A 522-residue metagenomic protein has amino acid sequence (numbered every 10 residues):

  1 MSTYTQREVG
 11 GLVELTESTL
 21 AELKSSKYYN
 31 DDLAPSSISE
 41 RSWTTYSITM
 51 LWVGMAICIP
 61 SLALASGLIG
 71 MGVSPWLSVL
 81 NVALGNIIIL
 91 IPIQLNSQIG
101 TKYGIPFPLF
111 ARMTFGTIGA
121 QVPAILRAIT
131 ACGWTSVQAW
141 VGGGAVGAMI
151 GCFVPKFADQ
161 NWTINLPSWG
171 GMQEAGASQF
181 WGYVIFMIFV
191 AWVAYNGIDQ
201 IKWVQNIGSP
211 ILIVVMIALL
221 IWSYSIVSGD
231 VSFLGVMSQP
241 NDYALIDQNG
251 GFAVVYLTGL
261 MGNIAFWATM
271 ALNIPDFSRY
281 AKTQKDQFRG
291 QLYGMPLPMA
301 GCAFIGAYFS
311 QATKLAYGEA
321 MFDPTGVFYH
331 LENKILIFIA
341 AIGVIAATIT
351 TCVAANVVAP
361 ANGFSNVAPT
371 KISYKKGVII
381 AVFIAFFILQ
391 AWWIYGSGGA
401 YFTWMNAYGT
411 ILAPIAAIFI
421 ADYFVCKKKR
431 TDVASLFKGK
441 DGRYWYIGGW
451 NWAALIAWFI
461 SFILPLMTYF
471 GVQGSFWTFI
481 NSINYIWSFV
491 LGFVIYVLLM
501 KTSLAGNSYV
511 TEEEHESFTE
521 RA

Functional and structural regions predicted by a protein language model:
S2-P75, I89-L90, L219, V227 (+3 more regions): Membrane-interface "cap" regions at the ends of multi-pass membrane proteins
S25-F115, G119-P123, C132, T269-P296 (+1 more regions): Transmembrane helix-boundary motif of multi-pass solute transporters/channels
P35, I415-I495, V510-E513: C-terminal membrane-solvent junction of multi-pass transporters and transport-like membrane proteins
T45-S61, G182-F189, W222-V227, N241-F309 (+3 more regions): Hydrophobic, membrane-embedded alpha-helices of multi-pass small-molecule transporters
I57-S61, L84-P92, L126-Q138, S209-I226 (+3 more regions): Selective recognition of specific alpha-helical transmembrane segments in multi-pass small-molecule
A124, C152-Y195, P210-L219, G259-I274 (+2 more regions): Transmembrane alpha-helical segments of multi-pass small-molecule transport proteins
L126, V137-G143, W181-S225, G235-M237 (+2 more regions): Membrane-interface loop-to-helix entry segments
A139, G143-C152, K156-D159, I211-Y243 (+4 more regions): Hydrophobic alpha-helical segments and their helix-loop junctions in multi-pass secondary transporters
